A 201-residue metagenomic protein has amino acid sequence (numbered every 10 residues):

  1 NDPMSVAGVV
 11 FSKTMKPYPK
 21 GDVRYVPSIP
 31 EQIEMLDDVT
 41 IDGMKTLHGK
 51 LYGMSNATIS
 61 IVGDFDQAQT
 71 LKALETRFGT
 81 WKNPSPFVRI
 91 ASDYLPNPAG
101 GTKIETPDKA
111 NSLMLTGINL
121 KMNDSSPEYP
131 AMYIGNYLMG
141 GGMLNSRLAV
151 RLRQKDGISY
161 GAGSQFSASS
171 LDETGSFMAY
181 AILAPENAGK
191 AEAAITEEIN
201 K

Functional and structural regions predicted by a protein language model:
N1, E197-K201: Short, intrinsically disordered, charge-balanced linker/junction segments flanking boundaries in proteins
N1-N56, T76, T80-S126, G140-G189: Non-catalytic beta-strand/loop surface segments
N56, I134, A194-E198: A general alpha-helix detector
G63-A68, A184-A188: Helix N-cap motif at beta-to-alpha junctions
K72-R77, E192-E198: Short amphipathic alpha-helices in soluble, non-transmembrane regions that often serve as interface/regulatory elements
P127-I134: PPIase-associated folding chaperone regions across multiple families
